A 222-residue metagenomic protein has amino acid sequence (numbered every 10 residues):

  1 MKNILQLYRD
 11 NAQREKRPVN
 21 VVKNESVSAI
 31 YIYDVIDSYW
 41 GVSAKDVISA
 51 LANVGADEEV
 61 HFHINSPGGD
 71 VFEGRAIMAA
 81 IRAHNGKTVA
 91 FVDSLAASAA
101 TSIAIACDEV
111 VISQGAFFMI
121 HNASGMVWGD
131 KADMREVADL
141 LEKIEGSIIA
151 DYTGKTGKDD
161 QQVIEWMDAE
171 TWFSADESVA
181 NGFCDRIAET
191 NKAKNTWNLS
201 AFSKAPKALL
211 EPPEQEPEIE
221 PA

Functional and structural regions predicted by a protein language model:
M1-A99, C107-A222: N-terminal organellar transit peptides
